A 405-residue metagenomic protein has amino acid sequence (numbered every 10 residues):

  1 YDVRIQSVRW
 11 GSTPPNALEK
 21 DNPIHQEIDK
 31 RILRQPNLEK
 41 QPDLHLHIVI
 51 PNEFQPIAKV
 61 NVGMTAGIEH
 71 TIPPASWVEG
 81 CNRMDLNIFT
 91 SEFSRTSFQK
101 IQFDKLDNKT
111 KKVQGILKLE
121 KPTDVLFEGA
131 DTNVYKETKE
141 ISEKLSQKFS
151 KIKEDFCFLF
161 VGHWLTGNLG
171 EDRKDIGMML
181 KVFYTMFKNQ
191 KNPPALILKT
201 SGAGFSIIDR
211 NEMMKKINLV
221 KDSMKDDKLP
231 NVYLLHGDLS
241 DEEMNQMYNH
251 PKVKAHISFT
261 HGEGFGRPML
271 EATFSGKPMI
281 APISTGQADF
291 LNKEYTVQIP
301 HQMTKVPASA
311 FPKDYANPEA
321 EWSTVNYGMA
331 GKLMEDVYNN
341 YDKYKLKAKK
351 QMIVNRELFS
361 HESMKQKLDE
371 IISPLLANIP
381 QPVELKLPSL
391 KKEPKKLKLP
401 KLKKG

Functional and structural regions predicted by a protein language model:
G11-F98: Extended catalytic core of nucleotide-activated donor transferases of GT-like folds
L86-K144: Donor nucleotide-sugar binding/catalytic pocket of nucleotide-sugar-dependent glycosyltransferases
A130-E243: Conserved catalytic-core segment of nucleotide-activated headgroup transferases in glycan assembly
Q246-G264, F274-K277: Acidic donor-binding loop of glycosyltransferase active sites
P278-A281, V297-Q298: Short hydrophobic beta-strand element within catalytic cores of glycosyltransferases and related nucleotide-activated
A288-D336: Change "using UDP/GDP/dTDP sugars" to "using nucleotide sugars
E321-M329, N339-E370: A charged, aromatic-enriched C-terminal amphipathic alpha-helix characteristic of glycosyltransferases across folds
N340, H361-K403: C-terminal alpha-helical cap of glycosyltransferases
